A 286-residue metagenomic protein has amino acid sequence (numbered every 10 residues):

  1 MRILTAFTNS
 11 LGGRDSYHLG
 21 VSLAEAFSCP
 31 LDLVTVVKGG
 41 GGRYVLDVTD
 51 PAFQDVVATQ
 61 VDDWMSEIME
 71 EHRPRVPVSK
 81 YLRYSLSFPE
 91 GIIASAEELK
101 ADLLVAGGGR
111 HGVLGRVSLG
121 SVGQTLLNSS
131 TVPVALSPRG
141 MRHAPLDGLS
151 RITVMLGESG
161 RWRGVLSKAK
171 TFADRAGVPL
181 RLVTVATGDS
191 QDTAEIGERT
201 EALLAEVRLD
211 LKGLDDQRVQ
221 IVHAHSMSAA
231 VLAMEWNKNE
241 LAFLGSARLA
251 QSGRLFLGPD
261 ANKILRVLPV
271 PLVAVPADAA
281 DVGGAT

Functional and structural regions predicted by a protein language model:
M1-P51, S150-R199, R208-I221, N239-L241 (+2 more regions): Small/aliphatic-rich secondary-structure junction motif
F27, V122, S130-T131, D215 (+2 more regions): Short, structured coil segments at secondary-structure junctions
D50-D63: A short acidic, glycine-rich active-site loop that binds or catalyzes chemistry on phosphate/adenosine moieties
L82-G91, V222-A230: Charged docking surfaces used in two-component/phosphorelay signaling
A94-A96, V231-E235: Short amphipathic alpha-helix with an adjacent loop that forms part of the alpha/beta core around
L99, N237-K238: Active-site charged/polar residues at nucleotide-handling catalytic sites that mediate phosphoryl, nucleotidyl
V105-G108, P133-G140, L272-P276: Short beta-strand elements of ligand-binding domains
A106-T125, S226, L244-V267, D281-G284: Glycine-rich, Arg-bearing micro-motifs that act as flexible, cationic patches
